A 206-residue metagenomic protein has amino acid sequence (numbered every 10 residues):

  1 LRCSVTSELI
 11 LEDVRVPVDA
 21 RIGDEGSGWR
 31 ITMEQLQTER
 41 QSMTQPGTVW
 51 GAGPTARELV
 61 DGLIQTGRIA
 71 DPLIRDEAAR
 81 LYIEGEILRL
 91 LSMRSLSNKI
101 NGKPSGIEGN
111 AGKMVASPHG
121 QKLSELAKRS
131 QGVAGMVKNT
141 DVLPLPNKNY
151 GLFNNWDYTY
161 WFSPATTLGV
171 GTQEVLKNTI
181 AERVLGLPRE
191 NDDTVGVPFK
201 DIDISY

Functional and structural regions predicted by a protein language model:
L1-L90, T166, I202-Y206: Glycine-rich beta->alpha junctions and the first turn(s) of the following alpha-helix
E12, V16-P17, T38, Q65 (+6 more regions): Short, well-ordered loop/turn and helix-capping segments at boundaries between secondary-structure elements and domains
I22, Q45, V49, G106 (+3 more regions): Hydrophobic alpha-helical scaffolding
I31-V49, G135-Y206: Glycine-rich phosphate/cofactor-binding loops in nucleotide/flavin-utilizing enzymes
G53-R57, Q121, T179: A structural signal for well-ordered alpha-helical segments within the folded catalytic domains of diverse enzymes
I69-R75, E86-K148: C-terminal helix-coil-helix/basic helical segment that borders enzyme active sites and/or dimer interfaces and provides
R80, P118, R129, A165-T166 (+1 more regions): Short basic/hydrophobic patches in alpha-helices and adjacent helix-turn junctions that form amphipathic surface motifs
